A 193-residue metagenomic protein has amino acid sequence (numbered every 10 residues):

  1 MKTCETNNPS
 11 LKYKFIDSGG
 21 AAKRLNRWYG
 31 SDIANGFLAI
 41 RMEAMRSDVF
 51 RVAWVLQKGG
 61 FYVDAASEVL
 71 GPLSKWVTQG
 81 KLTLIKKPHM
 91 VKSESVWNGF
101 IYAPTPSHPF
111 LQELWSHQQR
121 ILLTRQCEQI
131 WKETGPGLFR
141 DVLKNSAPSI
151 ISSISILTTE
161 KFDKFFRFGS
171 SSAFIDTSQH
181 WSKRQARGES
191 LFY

Functional and structural regions predicted by a protein language model:
M1-S47, V63-Y193: Glycosyltransferase-associated regions of secretory-pathway enzymes, highlighting luminal stem/catalytic domains
D48-G60: Small-residue hinge/turn detector
